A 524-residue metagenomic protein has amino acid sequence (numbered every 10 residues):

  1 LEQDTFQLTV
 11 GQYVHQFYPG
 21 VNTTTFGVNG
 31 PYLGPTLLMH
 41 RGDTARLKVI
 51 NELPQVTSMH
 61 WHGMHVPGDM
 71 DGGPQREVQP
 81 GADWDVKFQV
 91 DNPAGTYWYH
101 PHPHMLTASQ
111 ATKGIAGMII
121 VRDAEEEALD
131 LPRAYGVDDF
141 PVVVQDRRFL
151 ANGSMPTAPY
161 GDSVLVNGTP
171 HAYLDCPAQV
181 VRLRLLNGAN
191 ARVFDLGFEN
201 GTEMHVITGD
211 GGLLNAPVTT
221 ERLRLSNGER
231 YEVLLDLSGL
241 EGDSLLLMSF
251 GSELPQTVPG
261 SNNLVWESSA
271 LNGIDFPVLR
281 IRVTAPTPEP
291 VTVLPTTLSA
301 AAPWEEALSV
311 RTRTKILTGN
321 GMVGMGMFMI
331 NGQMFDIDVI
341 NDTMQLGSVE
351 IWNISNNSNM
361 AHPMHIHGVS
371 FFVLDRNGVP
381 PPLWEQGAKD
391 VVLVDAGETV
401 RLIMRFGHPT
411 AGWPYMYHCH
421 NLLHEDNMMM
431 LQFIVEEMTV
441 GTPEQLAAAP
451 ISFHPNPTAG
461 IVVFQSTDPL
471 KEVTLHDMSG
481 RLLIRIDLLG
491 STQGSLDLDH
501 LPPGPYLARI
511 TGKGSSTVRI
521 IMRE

Functional and structural regions predicted by a protein language model:
L1-L234, P255, L264-N320, V392 (+4 more regions): Histidine-centered copper-binding motifs that mark active-site loops of extracellular/periplasmic copper enzymes
H40-T44, P177-V180, L346-V349, N456-V463: Short coil/turn motif common to extracellular beta-sandwich-like domains
G95, Q179, S348, W413 (+2 more regions): A glycine-anchored, Pro-Gly-centered beta-turn/N-cap motif
Y97-H102, S238-L254, P409-N421: Short, surface-exposed ligand- or partner-binding patches at beta-edge/loop junctions that are enriched in aromatics
N200-G211, N357-G387, L422-L423, V435-E437: Active/binding-pocket-proximal capping segment
T257-S261, M430-F433, S516-R523: Edge beta-strands of extracellular beta-sandwich domains
T314-V373, D390-G412: C-terminal substrate/ligand-recognition segments
P443-E524: C-terminal outer-membrane/trafficking sorting elements
